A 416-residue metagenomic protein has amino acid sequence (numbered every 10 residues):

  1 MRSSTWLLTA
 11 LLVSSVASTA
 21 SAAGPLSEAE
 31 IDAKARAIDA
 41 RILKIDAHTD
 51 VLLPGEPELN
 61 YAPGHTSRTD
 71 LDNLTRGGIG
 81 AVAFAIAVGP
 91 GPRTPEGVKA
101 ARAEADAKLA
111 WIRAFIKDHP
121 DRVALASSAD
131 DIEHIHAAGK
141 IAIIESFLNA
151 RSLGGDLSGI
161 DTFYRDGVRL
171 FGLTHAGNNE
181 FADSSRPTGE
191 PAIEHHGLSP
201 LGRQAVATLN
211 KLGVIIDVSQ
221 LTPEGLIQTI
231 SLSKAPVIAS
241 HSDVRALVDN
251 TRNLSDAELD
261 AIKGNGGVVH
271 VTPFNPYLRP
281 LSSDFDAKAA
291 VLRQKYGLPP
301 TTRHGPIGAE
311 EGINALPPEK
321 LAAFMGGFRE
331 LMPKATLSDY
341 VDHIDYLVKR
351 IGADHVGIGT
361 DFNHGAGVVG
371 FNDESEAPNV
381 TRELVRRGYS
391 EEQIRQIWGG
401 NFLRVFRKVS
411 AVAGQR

Functional and structural regions predicted by a protein language model:
M1-L7: Bacterial N-terminal signal peptides that target proteins for export
L8-A17: Bacterial N-terminal signal peptides
A22-H195, D249-R416: N-terminal hydrophobic targeting/anchoring segments and the immediately downstream early-domain regions of hydrolases
H48-D50, Q220, H241: Histidine-centered divalent metal-coordination motifs
D156-I160, R186, G225-A235: Distinct, well-ordered alpha-helical segments
E194-L209, T229-V237: Alpha-helix-loop-beta-strand connector modules within alpha/beta enzyme cores
Q204-V218, E224-Q228, E258-G264: Substrate-binding cleft of carbohydrate-active enzyme catalytic domains
P223, S231-G266: Acidic, glycine-rich loop-and-beta core segments that form the ion-binding/anion-interacting portion of active sites
